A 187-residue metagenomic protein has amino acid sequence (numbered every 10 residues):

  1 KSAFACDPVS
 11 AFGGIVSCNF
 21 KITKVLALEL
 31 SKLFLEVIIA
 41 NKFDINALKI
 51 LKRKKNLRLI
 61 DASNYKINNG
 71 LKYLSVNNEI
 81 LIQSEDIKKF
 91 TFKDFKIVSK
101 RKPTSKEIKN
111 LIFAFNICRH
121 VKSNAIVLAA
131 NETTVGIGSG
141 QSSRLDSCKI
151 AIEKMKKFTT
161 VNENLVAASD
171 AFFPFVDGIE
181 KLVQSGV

Functional and structural regions predicted by a protein language model:
K1-V187: ATP-dependent carboxylate/acyl-activation modules
